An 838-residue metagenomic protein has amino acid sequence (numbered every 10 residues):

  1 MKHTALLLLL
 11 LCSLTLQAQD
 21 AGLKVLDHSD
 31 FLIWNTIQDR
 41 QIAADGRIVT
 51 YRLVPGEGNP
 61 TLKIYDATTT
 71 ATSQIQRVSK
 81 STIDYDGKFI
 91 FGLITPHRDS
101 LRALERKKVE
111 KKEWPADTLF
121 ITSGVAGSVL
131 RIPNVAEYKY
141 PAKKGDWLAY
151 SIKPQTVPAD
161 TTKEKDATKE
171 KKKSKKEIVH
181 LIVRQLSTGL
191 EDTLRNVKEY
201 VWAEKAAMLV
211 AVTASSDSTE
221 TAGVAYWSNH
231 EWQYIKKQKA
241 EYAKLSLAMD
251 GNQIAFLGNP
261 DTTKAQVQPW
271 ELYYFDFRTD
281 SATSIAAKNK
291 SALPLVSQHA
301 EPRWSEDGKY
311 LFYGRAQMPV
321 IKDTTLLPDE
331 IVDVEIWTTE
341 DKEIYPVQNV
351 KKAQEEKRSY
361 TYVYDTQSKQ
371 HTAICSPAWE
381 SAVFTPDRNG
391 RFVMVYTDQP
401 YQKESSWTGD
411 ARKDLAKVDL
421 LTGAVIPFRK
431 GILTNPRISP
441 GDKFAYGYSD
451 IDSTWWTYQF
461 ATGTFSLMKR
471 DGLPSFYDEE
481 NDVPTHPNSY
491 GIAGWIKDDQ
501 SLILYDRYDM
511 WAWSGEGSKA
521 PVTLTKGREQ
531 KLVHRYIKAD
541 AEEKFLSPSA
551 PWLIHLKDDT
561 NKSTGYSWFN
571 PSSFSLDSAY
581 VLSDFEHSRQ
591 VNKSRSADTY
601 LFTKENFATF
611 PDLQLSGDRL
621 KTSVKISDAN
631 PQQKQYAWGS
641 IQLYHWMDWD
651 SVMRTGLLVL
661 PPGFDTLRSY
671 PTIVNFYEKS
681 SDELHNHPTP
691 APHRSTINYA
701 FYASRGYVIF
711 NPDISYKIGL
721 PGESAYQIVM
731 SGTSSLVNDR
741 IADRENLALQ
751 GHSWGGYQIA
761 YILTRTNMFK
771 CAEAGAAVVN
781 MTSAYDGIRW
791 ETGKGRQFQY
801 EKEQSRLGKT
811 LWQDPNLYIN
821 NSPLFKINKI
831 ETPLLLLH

Functional and structural regions predicted by a protein language model:
M1-G22, V778, G787, G795-Q797: Bacterial Sec-dependent N-terminal signal peptides
L7-L8, A18-Y600, E605-P611: Beta-propeller folds
S123, Q185, G189, Q614-Q632: Short, structured interface segments
L257, G314, Y396, V418 (+21 more regions): Generic beta-strand/beta-sheet core signal
H299, D452, Y490, D499 (+18 more regions): Active-site lining segments that contact anionic ligands and/or coordinate catalytic metals
F460-F476, G517-K531, S572-S573, D618-T622 (+9 more regions): Active/binding-pocket-proximal capping segment
D471-V483, D628-N746, Q750-S753: Cap/lid segment of the alpha/beta-hydrolase catalytic domain
T689-H838: Active-site-proximal cap/loop segments of hydrolase catalytic domains
